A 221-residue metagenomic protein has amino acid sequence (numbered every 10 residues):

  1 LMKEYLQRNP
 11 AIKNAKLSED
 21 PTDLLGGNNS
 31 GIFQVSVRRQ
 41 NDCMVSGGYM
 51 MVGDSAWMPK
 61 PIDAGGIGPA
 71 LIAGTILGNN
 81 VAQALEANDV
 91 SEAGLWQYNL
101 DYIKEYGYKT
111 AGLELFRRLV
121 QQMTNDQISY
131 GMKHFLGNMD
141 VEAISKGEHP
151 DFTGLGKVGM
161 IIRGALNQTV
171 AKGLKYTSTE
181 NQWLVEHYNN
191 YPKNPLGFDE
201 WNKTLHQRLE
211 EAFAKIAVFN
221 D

Functional and structural regions predicted by a protein language model:
L1, N9, A87-D89, E148 (+2 more regions): Short, solvent-exposed helix-helix connector turns and helix-capping sites enriched in acidic/polar residues
L1-L77, E92, W96-L100, E114: FAD/FMN-dependent oxidoreductases across multiple families
R8, R38-R39, R117-R118, R163 (+1 more regions): Arginine residue identity/basic-tract feature
N9, D101-E105, F135: Alpha-helix boundary/capping residues
I12-D20, N80-A84, I128-G131, R163-G164: Short C-terminal domain-edge/linker segments immediately following a structured domain
V37-G53, K109-M123, M132-E142: Short, Lys/Arg-enriched charge-dense amphipathic segments
W57, T75, N79-Y130: Active-site-proximal substrate-binding core of FAD-dependent oxidoreductases
Q121-D221: C-terminal auxiliary extensions adjacent to catalytic cores
